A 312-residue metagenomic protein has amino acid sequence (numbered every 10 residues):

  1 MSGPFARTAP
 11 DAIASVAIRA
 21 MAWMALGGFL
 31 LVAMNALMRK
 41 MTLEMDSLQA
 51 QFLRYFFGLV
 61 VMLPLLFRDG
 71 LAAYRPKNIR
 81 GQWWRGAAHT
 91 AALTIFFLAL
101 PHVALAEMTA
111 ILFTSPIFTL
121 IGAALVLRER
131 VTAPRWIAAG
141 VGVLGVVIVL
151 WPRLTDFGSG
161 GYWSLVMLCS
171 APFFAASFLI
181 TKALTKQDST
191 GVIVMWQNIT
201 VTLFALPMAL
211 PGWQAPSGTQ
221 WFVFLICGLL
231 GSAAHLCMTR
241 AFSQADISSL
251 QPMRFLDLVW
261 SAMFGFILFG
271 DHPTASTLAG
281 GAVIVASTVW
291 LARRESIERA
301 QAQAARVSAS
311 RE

Functional and structural regions predicted by a protein language model:
S2-P4, R19-A20, E44-A91, F173-A176 (+1 more regions): Transmembrane alpha-helices of multi-pass small-molecule transport proteins
I18-G27, L66, L71-I95, Y162-S170 (+2 more regions): Loop-to-transmembrane-helix transition segments
G28-A33, L63, G86, T90-T94 (+8 more regions): Hydrophobic/small/kink-forming positions within alpha-helical transmembrane segments of polytopic membrane proteins
A36-R39, S47, M62, T155-P216 (+1 more regions): Transmembrane alpha-helical segments that form core, pore/gating elements of small-molecule transporters/exporters
Q49-F56, L98-R128, I247-F264: Specific alpha-helical transmembrane segments that line the substrate/conduction pathway and gating interfaces
T109-T114, L184-T200, H235-F266: Helix-helix packing/entry segments at the starts of transmembrane helices
S115-G140, G212, V259-L278: C-terminal transmembrane-helix exit sites in multi-pass transporters
P134-P152, S276-E295: Hydrophobic transmembrane alpha-helices of multi-pass small-molecule transport proteins
